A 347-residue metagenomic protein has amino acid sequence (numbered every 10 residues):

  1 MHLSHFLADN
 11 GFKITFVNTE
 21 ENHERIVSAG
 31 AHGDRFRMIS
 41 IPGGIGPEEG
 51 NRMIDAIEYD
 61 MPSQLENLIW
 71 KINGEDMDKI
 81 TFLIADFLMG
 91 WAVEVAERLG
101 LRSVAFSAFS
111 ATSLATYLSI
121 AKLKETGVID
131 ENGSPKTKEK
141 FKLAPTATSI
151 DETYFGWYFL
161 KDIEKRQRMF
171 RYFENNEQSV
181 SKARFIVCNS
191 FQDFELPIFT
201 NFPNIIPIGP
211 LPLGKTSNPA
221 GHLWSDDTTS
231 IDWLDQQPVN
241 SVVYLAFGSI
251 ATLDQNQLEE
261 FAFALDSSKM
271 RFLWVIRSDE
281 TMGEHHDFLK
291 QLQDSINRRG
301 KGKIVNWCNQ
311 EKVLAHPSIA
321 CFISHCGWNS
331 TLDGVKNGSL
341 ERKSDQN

Functional and structural regions predicted by a protein language model:
M1-N347: Glycosyltransferase specificity loop/lid
